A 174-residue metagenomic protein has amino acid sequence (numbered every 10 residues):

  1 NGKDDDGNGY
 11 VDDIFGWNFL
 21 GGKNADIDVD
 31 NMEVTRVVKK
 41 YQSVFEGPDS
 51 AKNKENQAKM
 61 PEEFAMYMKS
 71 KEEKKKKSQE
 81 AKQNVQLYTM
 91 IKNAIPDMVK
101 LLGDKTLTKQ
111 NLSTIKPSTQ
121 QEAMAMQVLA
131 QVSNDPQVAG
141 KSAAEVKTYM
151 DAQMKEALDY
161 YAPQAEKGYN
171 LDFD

Functional and structural regions predicted by a protein language model:
N1-D174: Active-site core segment of subtilase-fold serine proteases
